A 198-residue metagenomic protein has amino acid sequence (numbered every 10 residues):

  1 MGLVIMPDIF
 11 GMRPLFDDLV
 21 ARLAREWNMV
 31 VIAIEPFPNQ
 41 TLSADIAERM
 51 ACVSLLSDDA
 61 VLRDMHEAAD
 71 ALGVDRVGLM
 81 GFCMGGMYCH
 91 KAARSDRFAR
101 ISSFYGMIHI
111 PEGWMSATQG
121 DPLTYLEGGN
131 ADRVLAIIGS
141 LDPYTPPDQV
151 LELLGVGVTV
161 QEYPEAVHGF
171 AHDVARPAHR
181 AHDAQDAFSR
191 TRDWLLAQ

Functional and structural regions predicted by a protein language model:
M1-V74, P122, F170-H172: Serine-hydrolase catalytic machinery in alpha/beta-hydrolase-like enzymes
L79-G81, F104, I137: Short beta-strand immediately N-terminal to the catalytic nucleophile in serine-hydrolase-like folds
G81-G85, C89: Gly/Ala-rich beta-loop-alpha elbow adjacent to hydrolase catalytic centers
R97-E112: A conserved short beta-strand
S116-R133, S189, D193-L195: Conserved serine/cysteine hydrolase catalytic core
G129-N130, A136-I138, D142, Y163: Short beta-strand/loop motif that positions the catalytic acidic residue of the alpha/beta-hydrolase fold
P143-Q149: Conserved alpha/beta-hydrolase "acid-adjacent" motif
G157-Q198: C-terminal catalytic histidine-bearing segment of alpha/beta-hydrolase fold enzymes
